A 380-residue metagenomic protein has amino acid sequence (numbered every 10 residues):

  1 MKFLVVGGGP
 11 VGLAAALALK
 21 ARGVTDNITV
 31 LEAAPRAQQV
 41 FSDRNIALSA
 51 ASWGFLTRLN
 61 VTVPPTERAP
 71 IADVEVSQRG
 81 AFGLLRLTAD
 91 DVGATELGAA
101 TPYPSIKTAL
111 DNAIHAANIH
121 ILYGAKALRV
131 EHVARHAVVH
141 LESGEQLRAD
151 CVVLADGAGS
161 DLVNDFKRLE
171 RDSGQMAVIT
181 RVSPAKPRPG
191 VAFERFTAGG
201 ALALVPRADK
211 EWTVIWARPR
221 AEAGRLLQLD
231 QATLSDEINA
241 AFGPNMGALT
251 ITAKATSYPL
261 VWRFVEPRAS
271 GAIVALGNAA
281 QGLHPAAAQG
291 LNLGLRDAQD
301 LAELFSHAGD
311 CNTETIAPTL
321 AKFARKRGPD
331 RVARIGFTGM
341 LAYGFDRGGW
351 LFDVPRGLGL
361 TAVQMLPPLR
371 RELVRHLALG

Functional and structural regions predicted by a protein language model:
M1-V11: Beta1/beta-strand and adjacent pyrophosphate-binding region of the FAD-binding site in flavoprotein oxidoreductases
V6, A18-R44: Glycine-rich FAD pyrophosphate-binding loop
V11, R36, G159: Conserved Rossmann-like nucleotide-cofactor binding loop
V40-R79: N-terminal FAD cofactor-binding segment of flavoenzymes
L56, C151-A248, T252-A255: Conserved FAD-binding catalytic core of PHBH/FMO-like flavoproteins
E67-D165, R171-I179, Q231: Conserved N-terminal helical subregion
G224-T315: FAD/FMN-dependent oxidoreductases across multiple families
E303-G380: C-terminal helical "tail/cap" subdomain of flavin- and related membrane-associated enzymes
